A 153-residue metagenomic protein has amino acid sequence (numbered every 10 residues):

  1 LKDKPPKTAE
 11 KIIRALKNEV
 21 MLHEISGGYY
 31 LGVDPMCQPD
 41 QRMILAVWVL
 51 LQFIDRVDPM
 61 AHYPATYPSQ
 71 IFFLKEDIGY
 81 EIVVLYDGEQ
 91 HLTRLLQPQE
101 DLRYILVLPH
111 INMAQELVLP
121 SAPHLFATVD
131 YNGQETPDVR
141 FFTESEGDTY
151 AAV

Functional and structural regions predicted by a protein language model:
L1, D55, D87-Q90, I111-M113 (+1 more regions): General structural signal for secondary-structure boundaries
L1, L22, T149-V153: N-terminal intrinsically disordered, low-complexity tails enriched in polar/charged
K2-P6: Short helix-coil junctions and helix-kink-helix linkers
K7-E10, R14-E19, E116, N132: Non-transmembrane, interaction-prone segments in cytosolic or luminal domains
A9, A15, A46, A61 (+5 more regions): A sequence-composition feature that detects small, non-aromatic residues
K11-P98, L102: Nucleic-acid-binding surface
D101-V153: C-terminal regulatory/effector modules of DNA-binding transcriptional regulators
